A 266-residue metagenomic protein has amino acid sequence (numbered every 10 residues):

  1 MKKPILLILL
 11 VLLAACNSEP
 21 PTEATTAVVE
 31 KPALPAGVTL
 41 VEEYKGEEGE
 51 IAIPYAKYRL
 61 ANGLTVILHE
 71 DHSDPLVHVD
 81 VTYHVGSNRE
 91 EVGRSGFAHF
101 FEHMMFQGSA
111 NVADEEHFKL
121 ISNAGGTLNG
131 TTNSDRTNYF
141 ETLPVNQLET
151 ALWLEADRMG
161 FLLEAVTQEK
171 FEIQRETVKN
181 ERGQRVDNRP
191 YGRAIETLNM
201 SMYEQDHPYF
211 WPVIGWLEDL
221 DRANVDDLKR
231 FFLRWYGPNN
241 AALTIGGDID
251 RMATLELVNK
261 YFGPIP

Functional and structural regions predicted by a protein language model:
M1-P4: Positively charged n-region of N-terminal signal peptides that target proteins for export
L6-A14: Bacterial N-terminal signal peptides
L7-I8, L148, R251: Generic alpha-helix initiation/capping and coil-helix boundary signal
L7-I8, M104, G160, K179: Intrinsically disordered, low-complexity segments enriched in polar/charged small residues
C16-F118, F140-L143, W153-A156, K229-P266: His/Glu-rich zincin catalytic helix
T22-T39, S109-A110, E116-F231, K260: Acidic/histidine-enriched segments that form metal/cofactor-coordinating and catalytic pocket/exosite environments
